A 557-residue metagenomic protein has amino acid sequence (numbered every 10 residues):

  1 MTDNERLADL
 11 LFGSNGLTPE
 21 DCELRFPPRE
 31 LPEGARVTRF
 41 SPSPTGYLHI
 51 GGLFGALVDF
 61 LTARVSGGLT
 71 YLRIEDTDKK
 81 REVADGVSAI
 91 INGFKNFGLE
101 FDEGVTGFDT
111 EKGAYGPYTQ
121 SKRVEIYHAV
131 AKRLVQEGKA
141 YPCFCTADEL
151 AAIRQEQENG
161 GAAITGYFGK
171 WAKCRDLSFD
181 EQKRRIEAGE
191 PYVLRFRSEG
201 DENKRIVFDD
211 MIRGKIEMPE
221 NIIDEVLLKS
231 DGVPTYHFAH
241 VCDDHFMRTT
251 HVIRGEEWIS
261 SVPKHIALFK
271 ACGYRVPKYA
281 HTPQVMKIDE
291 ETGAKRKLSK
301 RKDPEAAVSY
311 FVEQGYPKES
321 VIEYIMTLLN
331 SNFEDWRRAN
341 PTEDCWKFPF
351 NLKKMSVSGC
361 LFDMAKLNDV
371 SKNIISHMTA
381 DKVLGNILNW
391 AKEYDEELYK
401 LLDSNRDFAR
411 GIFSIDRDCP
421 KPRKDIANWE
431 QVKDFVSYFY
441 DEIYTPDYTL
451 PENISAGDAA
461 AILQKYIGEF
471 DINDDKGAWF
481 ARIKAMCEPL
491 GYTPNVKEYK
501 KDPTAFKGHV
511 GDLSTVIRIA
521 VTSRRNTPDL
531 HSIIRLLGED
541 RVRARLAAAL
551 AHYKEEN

Functional and structural regions predicted by a protein language model:
T2-G160, S260-Y274, S320: N-terminal Rossmann-like or analogous alpha/beta NTP/dinucleotide-binding catalytic cores that position adenine
A35-R39, Y71, D303-A306, D344-L352 (+1 more regions): Short amphipathic alpha-helical segments and their helix-coil junctions
T38-T45, Y71-D76, F246-V252, E305-V308 (+3 more regions): Glycine- and acidic
I50-L53, A84, I259, G315 (+5 more regions): Conserved structured core elements
D59, I90, L134, G138 (+8 more regions): Residue-level signal for inorganic ion chemistry
R133, Y141-H281, M286-L298, A307 (+5 more regions): Active-site cores that bind ATP or allylic diphosphates and position pyrophosphate for catalysis
C272-N453, T522-N557: Catalytic adenosine-cofactor/nucleotide-binding cores of aminoacyl-tRNA synthetases and other
R482-L537, R541: Helix-rich, typically C-terminal accessory recognition domains appended to large enzymatic cores
